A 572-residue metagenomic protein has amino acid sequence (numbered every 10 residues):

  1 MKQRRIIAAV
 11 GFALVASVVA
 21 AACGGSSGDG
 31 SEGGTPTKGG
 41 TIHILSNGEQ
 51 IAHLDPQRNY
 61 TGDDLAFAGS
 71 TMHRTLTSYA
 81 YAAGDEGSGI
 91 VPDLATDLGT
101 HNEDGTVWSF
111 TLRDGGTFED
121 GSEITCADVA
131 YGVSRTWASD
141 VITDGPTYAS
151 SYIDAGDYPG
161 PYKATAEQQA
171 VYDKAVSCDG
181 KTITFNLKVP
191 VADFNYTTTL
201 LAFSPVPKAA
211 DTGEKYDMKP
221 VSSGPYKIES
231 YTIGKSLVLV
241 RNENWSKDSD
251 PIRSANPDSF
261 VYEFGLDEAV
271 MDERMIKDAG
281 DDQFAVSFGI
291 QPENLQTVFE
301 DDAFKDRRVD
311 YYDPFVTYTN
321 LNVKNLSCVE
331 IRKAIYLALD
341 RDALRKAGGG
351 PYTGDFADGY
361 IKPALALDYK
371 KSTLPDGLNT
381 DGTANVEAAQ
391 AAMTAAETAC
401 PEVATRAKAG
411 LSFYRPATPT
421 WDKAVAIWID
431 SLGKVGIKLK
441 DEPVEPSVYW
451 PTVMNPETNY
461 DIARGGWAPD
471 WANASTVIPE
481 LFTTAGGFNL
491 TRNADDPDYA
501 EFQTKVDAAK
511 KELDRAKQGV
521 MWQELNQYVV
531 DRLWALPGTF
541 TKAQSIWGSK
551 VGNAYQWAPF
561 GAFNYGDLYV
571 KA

Functional and structural regions predicted by a protein language model:
L45-E103, V221: N-terminal lobe/hinge region of extracytoplasmic solute-binding protein
L54, R308, K324-L367, A384-N385 (+2 more regions): Periplasmic-binding protein-like
Y81-D85, P190-S259: Gly/Pro-rich hinge or "lid" segments in bacterial periplasmic/extracellular proteins
T111, D128-A130, R135-P207, S230-T232: Surface-exposed binding/hinge segments that line and control ligand-binding clefts or catalytic entry sites
K174-V176, K333, R345, G359 (+4 more regions): Extracytoplasmic/peripheral linker and loop segments enriched in polar/acidic and small residues with frequent Thr/Pro
A210-P220, W245-T297: Ligand-site clamp/hinge motif
Y226, Y352-A396, R415-K423: Structural transition elements
S545-A572: Long beta-strand-rich cores associated with HINT superfamily self-processing modules
